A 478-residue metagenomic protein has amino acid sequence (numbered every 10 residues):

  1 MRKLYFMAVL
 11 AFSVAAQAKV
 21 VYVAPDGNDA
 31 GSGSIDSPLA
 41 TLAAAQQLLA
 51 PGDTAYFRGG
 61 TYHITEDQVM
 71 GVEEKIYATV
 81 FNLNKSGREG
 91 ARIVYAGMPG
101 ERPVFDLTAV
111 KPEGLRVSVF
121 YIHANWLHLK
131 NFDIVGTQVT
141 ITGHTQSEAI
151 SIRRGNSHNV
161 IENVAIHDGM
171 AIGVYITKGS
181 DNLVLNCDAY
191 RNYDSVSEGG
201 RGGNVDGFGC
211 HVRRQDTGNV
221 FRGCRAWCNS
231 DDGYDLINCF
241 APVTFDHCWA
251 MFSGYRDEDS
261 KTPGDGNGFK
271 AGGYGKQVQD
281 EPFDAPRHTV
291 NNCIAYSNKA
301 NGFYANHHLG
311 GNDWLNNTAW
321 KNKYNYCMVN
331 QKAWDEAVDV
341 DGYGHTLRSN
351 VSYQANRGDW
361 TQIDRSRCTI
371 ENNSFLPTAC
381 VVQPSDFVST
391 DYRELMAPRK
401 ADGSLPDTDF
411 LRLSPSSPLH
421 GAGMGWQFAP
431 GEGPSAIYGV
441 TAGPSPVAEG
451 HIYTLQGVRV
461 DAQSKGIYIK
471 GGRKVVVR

Functional and structural regions predicted by a protein language model:
L4-S13: Sec-dependent N-terminal signal peptides
P25-I64, Y77-N82, S417-H420, Y453-V460: Acidic Gly/Asp/Thr-rich repetitive segments characteristic of extracellular carbohydrate-active and adhesion proteins
A43, L48-P51, I64-V94, V104-S157 (+1 more regions): Extracellular beta-strand-rich solenoid/capping regions of secreted or surface-exposed proteins that bind or remodel
R58, R92, A96-R102, N125-G136 (+9 more regions): Right-handed parallel beta-helix
G71, W334-G439: Acidic, glycine- and Ser/Thr-rich low-complexity intrinsically disordered tracts in extracellular/secreted proteins
G71-L83, V110-F120, T142-R153, D168-I176 (+6 more regions): Extracellular beta-strand/beta-solenoid scaffold signature
E432-Q456: Residue-level detector of functionally pivotal "anchor" positions at catalytic/ligand-binding pockets or at interdomain
I467-R478: C-terminal tail/sorting-segment detector
